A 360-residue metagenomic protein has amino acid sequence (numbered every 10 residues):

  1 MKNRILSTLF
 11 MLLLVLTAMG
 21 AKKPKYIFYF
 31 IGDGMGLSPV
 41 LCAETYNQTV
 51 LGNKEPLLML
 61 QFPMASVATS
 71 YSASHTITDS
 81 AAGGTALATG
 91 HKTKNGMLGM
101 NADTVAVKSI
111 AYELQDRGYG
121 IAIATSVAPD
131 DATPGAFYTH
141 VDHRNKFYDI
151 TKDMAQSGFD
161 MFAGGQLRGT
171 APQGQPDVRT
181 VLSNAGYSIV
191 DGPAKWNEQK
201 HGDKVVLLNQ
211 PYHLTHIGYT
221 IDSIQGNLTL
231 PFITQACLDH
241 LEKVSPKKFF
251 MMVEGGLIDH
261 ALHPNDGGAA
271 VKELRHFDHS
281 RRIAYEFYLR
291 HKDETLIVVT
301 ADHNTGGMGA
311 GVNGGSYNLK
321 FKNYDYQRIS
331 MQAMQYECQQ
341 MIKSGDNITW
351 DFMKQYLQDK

Functional and structural regions predicted by a protein language model:
M1-K22: Bacterial Sec-dependent N-terminal signal peptides
L12, G90, E113, R117 (+3 more regions): Mid-sequence acidic-hydrophobic segments that form the walls of catalytic/ligand-binding cavities or oligomerization
K23-Y29, G34, S38-P39, E44 (+1 more regions): Active-site-adjacent structural elements in enzyme catalytic domains
K25-Y26, M35-L41, T45-T85, P134-G135 (+1 more regions): A post-motif C-terminal structural segment
Y29-F30, I123, V299: Structural beta-sheet core signal
K92-K152, G158-F159: Extracytoplasmic mature domains of secreted/periplasmic and thylakoid-lumen proteins
